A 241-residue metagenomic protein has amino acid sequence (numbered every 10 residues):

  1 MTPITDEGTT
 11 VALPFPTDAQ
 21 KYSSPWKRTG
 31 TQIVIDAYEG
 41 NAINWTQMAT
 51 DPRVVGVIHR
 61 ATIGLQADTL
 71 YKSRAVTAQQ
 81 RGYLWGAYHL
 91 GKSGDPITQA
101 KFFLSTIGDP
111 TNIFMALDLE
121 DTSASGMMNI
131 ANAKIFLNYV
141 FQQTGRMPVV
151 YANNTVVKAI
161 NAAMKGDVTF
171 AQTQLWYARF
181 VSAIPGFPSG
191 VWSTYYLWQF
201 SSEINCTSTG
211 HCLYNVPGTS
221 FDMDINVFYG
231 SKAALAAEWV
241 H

Functional and structural regions predicted by a protein language model:
T2-N41, W45-Q47, D51, G166-H241: Functionally critical loop-and-helix segments that line ligand-binding/catalytic clefts of soluble enzyme domains
G8, A12-M147, Q172: Substrate-binding cleft of extracellular glycoside hydrolase catalytic domains
L90, E120, N153-T155, F180: Histidine- and/or cysteine-centered catalytic micro-motif in compact active-site loops
P96-K101, V156-V168: Glycine-rich, charge-decorated loop segments at or immediately adjacent to ligand/cofactor-binding or catalytic sites
S125, V157-I160, G186: Short catalytic/ligand-binding loop motif for oxyanion handling, primarily in non-cytosolic enzymes, centered on
M128-N129, A159-M164, T209-G210: A short secondary-structure junction signal
Q142, N153, D167: Active-site-proximal helix/loop segments of hydrolytic enzymes
G145-A159: Aromatic-lined carbohydrate-recognition surfaces of secreted/lumenal glycan-active proteins
